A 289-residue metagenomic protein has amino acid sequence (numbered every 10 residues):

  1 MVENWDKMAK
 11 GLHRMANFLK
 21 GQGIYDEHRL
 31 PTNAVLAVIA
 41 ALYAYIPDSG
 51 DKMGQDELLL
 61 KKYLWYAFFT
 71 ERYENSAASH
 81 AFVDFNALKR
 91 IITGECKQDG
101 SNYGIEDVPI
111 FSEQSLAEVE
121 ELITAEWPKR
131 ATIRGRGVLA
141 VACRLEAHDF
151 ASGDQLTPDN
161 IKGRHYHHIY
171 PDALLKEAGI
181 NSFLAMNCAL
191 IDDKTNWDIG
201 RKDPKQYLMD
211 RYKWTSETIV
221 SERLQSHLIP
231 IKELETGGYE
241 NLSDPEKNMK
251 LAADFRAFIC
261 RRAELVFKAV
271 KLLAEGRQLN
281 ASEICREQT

Functional and structural regions predicted by a protein language model:
M1, L64-L88, I92, S221-G238: Charged/polar, low-hydrophobicity segments characteristic of intrinsically disordered regions and flexible loops
M1-D48: Polyanionic (Asp/Glu-rich) segments that form extended negatively charged tracts
M53-F68: Short secondary-structure subsegments characteristic of cysteine-rich extracellular domains
F68-Y166, L174: Intrinsically disordered, low-complexity N-proximal targeting/linker segments that flank membranes
T157-N187, G200-K205: Histidine-centered nuclease catalytic patch
G179-N181, I199-I229: Polybasic, low-complexity binding patches
C188-W197: Substrate-recognition/cap regions that form aromatic- and gly/pro-loop-enriched pockets for small-molecule ligands
V220-T289: C-terminal, well-folded lobe of enzymatic/effector domains
